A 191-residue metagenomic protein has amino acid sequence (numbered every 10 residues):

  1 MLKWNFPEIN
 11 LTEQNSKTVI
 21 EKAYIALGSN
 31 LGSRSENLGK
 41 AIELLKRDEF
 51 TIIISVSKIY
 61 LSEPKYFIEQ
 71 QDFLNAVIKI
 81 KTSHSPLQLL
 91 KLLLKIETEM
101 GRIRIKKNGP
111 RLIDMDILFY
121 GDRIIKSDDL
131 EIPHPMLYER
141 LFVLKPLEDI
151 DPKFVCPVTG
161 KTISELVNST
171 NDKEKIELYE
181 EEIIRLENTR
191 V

Functional and structural regions predicted by a protein language model:
L2-E13, K17-G39, F50: Extended accessory regions or peripheral subdomains of proteins
L2-T12, P64-D72, H84-L90, K95-V191: Flexible, gly/pro- and Lys/Arg-enriched active-site loops
N15, K46-D48, P110: Structural motif
A23-I25, A76, M115: Hydrophobic residues positioned within well-ordered beta-strands of beta-sheet architectures
A26, K79-K81, Y120: Short hydrophobic/aromatic beta-strand micro-patches that form the beta-sheet surface supporting nucleotide- or nucleic
L27-S29, T82, E148: Short, structured patches in soluble enzyme cores that scaffold and shape functional sites
N37-G39, E43, I132, N171: Amphipathic, positively biased hydrophobic alpha-helical segments used for protein targeting and membrane insertion
K40, L44-S85: Short, surface-exposed acidic-centric catalytic microdomains
